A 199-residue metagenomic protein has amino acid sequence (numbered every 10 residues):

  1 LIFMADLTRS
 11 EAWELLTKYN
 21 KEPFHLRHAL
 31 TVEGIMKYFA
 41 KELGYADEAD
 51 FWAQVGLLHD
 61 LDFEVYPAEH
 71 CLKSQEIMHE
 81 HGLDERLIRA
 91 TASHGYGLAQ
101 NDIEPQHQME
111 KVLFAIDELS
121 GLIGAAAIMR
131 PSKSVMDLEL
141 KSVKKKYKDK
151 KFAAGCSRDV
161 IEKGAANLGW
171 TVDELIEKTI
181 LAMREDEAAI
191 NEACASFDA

Functional and structural regions predicted by a protein language model:
F3-Y66: Acidic/His-rich, divalent-metal-binding segments that scaffold phosphate/diphosphate chemistry
D6-S10, L26-L30, A68, D137 (+4 more regions): Electropositive phosphate-/nucleotide-binding environments in soluble metabolic enzymes
W13, E33-K37, L72-Q75, I123-A126 (+3 more regions): Predominant activation on well-ordered alpha-helical scaffold segments within soluble catalytic domains
Y45-F152: Divalent metal-dependent catalytic cores for phosphoryl transfer on phosphate-bearing substrates
V135-K178: Divalent-cation-assisted or electrostatically stabilized phosphate/pyrophosphate-binding catalytic cores
K163-A199: Charged phosphate-binding loop/patch that engages nucleotide di/tri-phosphates or the phosphate backbone of nucleic
